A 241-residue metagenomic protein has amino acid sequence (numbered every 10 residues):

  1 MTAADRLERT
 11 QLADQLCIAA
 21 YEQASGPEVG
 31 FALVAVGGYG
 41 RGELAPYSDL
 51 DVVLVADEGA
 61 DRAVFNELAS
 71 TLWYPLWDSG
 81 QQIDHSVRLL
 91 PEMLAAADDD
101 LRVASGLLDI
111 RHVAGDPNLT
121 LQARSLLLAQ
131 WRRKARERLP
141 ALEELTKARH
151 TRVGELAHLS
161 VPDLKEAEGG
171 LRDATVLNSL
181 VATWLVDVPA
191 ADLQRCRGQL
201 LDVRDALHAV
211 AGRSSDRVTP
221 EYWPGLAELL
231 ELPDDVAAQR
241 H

Functional and structural regions predicted by a protein language model:
M1-H241: A nucleotide- and high-energy phosphate-metabolite-utilizing enzyme signature
